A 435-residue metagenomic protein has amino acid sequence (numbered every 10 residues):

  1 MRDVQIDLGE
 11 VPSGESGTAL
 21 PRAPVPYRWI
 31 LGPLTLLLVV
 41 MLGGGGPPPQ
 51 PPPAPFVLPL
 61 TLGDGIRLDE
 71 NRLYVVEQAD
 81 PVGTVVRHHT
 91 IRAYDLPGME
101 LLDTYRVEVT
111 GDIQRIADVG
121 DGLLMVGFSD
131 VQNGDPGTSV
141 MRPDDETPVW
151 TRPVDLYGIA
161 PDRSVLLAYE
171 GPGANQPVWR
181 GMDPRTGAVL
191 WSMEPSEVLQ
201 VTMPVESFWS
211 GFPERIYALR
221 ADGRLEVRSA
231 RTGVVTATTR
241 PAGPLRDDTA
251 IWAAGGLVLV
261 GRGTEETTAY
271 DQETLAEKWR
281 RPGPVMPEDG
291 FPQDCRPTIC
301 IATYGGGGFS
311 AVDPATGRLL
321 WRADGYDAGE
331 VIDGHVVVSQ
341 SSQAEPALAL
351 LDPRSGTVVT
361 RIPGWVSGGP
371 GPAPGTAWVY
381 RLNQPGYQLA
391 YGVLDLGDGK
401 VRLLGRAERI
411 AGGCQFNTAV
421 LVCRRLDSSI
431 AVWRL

Functional and structural regions predicted by a protein language model:
M1-L435: Secretory-pathway ectodomains
